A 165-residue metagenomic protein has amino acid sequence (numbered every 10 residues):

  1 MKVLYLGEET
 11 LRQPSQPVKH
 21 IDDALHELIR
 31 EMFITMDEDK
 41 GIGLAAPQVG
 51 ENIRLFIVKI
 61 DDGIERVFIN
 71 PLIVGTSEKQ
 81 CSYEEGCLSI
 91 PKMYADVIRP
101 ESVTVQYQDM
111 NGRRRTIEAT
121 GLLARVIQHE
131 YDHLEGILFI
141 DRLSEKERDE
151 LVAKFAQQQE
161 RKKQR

Functional and structural regions predicted by a protein language model:
M1-Q128, H133-R165: Active-site rim/adjacent substrate-binding subdomains
